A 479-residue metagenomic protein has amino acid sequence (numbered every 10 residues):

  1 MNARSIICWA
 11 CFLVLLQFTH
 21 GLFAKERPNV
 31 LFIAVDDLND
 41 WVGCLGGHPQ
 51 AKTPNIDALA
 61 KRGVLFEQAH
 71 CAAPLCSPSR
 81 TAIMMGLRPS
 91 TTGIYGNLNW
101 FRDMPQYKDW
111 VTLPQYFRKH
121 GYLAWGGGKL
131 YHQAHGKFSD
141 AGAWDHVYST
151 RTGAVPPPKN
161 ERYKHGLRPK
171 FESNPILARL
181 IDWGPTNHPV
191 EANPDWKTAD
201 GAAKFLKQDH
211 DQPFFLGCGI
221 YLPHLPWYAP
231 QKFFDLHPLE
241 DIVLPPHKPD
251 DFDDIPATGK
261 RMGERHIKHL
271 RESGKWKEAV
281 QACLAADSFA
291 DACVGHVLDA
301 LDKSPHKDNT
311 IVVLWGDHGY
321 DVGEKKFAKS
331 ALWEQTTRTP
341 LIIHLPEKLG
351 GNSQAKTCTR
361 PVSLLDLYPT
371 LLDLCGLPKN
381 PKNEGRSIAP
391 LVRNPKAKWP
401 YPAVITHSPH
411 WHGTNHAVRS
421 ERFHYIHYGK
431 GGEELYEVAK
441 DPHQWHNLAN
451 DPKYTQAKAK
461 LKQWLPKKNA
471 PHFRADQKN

Functional and structural regions predicted by a protein language model:
M1-S5: Positively charged n-region of N-terminal signal peptides that target proteins for export
I6-I7, V30: N-terminal export leaders
C8-F18: Bacterial N-terminal signal peptides
L22-H427, G432-E433, P442-N479: Formylglycine-dependent sulfatase
